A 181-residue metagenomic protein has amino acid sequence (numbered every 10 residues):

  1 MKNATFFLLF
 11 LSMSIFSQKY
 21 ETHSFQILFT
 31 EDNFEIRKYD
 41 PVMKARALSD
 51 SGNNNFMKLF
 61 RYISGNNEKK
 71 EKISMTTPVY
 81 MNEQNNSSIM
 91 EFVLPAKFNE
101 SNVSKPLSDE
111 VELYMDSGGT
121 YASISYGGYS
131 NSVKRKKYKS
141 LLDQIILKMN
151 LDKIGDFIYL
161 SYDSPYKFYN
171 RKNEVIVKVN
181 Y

Functional and structural regions predicted by a protein language model:
K2, M13-Y181: A solvent-exposed interaction/effector surface
K2-L8: Sec-dependent signal peptide recognition, specifically the positively charged N-region followed immediately by
